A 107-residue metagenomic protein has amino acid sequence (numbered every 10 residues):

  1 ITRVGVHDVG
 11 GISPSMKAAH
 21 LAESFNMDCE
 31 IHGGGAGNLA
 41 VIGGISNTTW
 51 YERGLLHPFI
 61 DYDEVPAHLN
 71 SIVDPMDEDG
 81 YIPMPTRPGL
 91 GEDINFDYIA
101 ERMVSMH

Functional and structural regions predicted by a protein language model:
I1-Y81: Shared catalytic-loop signature of beta/alpha-barrel
P66-H107: C-terminal extensions of enzymes
